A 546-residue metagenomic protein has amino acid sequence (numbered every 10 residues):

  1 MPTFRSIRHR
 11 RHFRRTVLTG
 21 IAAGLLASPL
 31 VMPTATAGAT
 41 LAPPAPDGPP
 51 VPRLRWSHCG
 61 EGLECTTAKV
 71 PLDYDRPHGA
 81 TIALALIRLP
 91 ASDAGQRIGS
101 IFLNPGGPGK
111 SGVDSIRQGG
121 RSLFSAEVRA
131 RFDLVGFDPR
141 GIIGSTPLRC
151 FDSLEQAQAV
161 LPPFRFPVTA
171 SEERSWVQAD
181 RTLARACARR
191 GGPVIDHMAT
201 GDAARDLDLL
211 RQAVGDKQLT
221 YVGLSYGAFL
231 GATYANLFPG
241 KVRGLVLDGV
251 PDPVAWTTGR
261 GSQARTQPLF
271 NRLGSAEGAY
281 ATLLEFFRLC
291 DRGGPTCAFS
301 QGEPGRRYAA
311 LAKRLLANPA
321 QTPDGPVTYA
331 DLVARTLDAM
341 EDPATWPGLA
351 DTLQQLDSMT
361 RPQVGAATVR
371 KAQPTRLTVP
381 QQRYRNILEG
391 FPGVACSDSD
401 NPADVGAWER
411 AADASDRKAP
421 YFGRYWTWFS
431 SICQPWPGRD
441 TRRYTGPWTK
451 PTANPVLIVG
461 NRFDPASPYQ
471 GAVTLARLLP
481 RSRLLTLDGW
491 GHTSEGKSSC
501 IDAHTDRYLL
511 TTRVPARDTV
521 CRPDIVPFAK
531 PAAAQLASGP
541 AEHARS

Functional and structural regions predicted by a protein language model:
M1-T40, A68, L207: Secretory targeting and sorting signals
L41-D331, G393-S546: Gly/Pro-rich cap/lid or specificity-loop segments adjacent to the active site
G107, L356-S358: Short edge-strand/loop segments of extracellular domains
A320-V333, E341-T345, Q381-E389: Structural motif
D331-P343, D351, G390-P402: Short, hydrophobic/amphipathic alpha-helical patches that form generic packing surfaces within helical domains
M340-W346, F463-A466: Acidic catalytic loop of the alpha/beta-hydrolase fold
G348-T352, R361-A366, W408: Solenoid-repeat scaffolds in large eukaryotic assemblies
A366-S399, A403-A412: Long, low-complexity segments enriched in small/aliphatic residues
